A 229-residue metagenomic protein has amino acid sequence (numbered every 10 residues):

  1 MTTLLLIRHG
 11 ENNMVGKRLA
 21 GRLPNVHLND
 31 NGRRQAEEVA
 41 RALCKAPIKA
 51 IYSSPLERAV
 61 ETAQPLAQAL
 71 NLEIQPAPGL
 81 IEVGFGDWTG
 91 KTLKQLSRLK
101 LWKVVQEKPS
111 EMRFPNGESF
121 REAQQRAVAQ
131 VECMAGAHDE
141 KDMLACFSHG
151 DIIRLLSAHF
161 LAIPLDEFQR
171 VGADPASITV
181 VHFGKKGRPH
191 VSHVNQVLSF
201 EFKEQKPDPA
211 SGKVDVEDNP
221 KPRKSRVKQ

Functional and structural regions predicted by a protein language model:
T2, I7-P76: Active-site-proximal alpha-helix that buttresses catalytic centers in soluble enzyme cores
T2, V83-K94, G136, E140-D142 (+1 more regions): Acidic, low-complexity terminal tails and accessory targeting/binding regions of phosphate-metabolizing enzymes
T3-I7, D142-S148: Beta-strand elements within well-structured catalytic alpha/beta cores of enzymes that handle phosphate/sulfate esters
N12, I152-I153: Short active-site segment of divalent metal-dependent hydrolases/proteases that encodes the spacing between
E37-C44, Q124, V128-G136, S157: Generic structural signal for well-ordered alpha-helical scaffold segments
S53-S54, Q125, F147-S148: Short beta-strand scaffold positions
P65, L155, H159: Active-site signature of alpha/beta-hydrolase-fold catalytic machinery across serine- and Asp/Cys-nucleophile hydrolases
A69-A129, H190-H193, D208, P220-K221: Phosphate-handling substructures
